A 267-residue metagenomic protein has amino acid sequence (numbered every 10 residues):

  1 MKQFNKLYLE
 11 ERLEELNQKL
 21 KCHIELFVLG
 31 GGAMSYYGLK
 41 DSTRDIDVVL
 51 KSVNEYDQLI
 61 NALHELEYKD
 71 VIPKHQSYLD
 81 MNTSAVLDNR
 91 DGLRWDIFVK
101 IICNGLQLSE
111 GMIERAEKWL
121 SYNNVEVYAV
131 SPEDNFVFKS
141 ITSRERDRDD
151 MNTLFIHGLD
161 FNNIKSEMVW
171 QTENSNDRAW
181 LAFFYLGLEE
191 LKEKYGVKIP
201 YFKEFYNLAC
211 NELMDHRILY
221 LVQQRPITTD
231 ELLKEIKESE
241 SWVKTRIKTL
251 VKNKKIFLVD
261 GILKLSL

Functional and structural regions predicted by a protein language model:
M1-Q224, T228-V259, L263-L267: Compositionally biased terminal segments of proteins
